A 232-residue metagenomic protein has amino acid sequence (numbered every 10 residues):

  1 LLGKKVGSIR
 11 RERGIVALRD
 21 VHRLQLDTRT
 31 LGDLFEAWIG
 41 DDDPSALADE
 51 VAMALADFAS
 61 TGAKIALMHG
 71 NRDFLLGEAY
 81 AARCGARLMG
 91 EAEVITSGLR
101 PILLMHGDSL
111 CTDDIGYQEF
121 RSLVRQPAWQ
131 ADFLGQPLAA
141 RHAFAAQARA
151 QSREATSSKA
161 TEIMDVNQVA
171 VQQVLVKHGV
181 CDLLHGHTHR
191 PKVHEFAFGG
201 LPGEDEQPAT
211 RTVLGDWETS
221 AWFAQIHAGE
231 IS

Functional and structural regions predicted by a protein language model:
L2-K5, F35-I39, L67-E78, L110-T112 (+2 more regions): Active-site environment of divalent metal-dependent phosphoester hydrolases
G3-S97: Core catalytic region of metal-dependent phosphoesterases/phosphodiesterases, especially metallo-beta-lactamase-like
V21-R23, A56-I65, H106, P137-H142 (+2 more regions): Short low-complexity stretches enriched in small and charged residues
T28-F35, A63-H69, I102-M105, V124-A131 (+3 more regions): Low-complexity, flexible helical/coil segments
E36-F58, E154-L183: N-terminal short leaders/motifs
E50-V51, T61-H69, H142-A146, D165-V166 (+1 more regions): A broad, low-specificity signal for short, low-complexity segments enriched in glycine/proline and polar/charged
R83-E91, P101-L103, D108, D114-E119 (+1 more regions): Conserved beta-sheet core of the metallophosphoesterase superfamily
M105-N167: Active-site-proximal loop/helix segment associated with metal-binding centers of metalloenzymes
